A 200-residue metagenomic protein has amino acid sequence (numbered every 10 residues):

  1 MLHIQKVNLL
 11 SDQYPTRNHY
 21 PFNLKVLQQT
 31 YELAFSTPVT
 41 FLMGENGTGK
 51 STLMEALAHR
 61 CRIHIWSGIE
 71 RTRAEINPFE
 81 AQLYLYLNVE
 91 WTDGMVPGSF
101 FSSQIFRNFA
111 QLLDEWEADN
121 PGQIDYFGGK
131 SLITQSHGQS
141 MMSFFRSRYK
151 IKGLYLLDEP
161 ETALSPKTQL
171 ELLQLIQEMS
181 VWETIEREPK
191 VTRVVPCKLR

Functional and structural regions predicted by a protein language model:
M1-Y31, S36: N-terminal pre-Walker A segment at the start of P-loop NTPase domains
Q29, S36, Y149-I151, S180-E183: Short loop/turn elements that form and flank the Walker-type P-loop nucleotide-binding site in RecA-like NTPase cores
V39-F41, S51-A118: ABC ATPase nucleotide-binding domain signature region
T40-M43, L156: Short hydrophobic/aromatic beta-strand immediately N-terminal to the Walker A/P-loop
G47-T48: ATP-binding Walker
A110-Q135: Conserved P-loop NTPase mechanochemical-coupling segment
F127, S131, Q135-E159, P166-M179: GG-anchored amphipathic helix commonly corresponding to the ABC/SMC/Rad50 NBD signature/C-loop
K167-L170, Q174-R200: C-terminal lobe/lid and adjacent interdomain/linker elements of RecA-like ASCE P-loop ATPase modules
